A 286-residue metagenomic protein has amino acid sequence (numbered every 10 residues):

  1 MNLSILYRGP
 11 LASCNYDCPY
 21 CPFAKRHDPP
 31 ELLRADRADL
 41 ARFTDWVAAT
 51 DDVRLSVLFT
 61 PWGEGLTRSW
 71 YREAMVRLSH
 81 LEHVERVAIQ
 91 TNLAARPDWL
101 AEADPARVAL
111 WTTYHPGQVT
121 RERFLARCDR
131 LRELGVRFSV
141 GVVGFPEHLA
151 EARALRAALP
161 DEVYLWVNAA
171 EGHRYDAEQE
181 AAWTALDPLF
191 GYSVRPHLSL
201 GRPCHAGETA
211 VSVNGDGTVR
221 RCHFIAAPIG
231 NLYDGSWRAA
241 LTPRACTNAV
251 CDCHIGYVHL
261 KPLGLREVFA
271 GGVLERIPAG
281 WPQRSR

Functional and structural regions predicted by a protein language model:
M1-A24, S56-T60, T209-G217: N-terminal pre-triad scaffold of radical SAM enzymes
M1-S4, L11, A24, D28 (+2 more regions): Flexible mid-to-C-terminal extensions adjoining Fe-S/redox cofactors in radical SAM and related proteins
Y20, A206, N248: Short, cysteine/histidine-rich loop/knuckle motifs that typically chelate Zn2+
Y20-A24, R34-A48: Short, surface-exposed loop/strand segments
P30, V108-R220, F224-G230: Radical SAM enzyme [4Fe-4S]-AdoMet core and its adjacent flexible, acidic and glycine-rich loops/tails across
L33-R42, R266-L274: Short cysteine/histidine-rich metal-coordination sites, predominantly Zn2+-binding motifs
L40-T60, R68-L155: Radical SAM/AdoMet-radical enzyme domain recognition
